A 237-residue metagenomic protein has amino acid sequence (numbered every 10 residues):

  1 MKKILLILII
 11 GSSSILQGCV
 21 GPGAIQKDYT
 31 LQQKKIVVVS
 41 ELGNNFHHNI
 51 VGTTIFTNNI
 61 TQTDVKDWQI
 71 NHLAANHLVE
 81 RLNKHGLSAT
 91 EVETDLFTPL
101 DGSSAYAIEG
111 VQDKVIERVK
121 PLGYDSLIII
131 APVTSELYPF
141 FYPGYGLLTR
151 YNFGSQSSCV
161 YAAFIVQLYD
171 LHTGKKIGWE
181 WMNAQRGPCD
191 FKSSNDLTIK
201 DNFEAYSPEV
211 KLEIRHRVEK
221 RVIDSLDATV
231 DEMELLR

Functional and structural regions predicted by a protein language model:
M1-I4: Positively charged n-region of N-terminal signal peptides that target proteins for export
I7-Q17: Bacterial N-terminal signal peptides
C19-F46, P143, S155-R237: C-terminal/domain-edge helix-coil "capping" segments
P22-A24, I108-V115, G144-F153: N-terminal post-signal-peptidase region of extra-cytosolic proteins
N49-K66, L148-F153, N195-E209: A solvent-exposed, charged loop/short amphipathic helix patch at secondary-structure junctions
V51-L137, A163-N183: N-terminal segment of the mature soluble domain
Y138-Y142: Short acidic, Gly/Pro-enriched loop/turn segments at secondary-structure junctions
